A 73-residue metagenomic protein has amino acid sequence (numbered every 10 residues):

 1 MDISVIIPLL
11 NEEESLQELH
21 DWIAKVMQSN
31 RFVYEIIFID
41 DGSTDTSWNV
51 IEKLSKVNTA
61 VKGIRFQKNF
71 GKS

Functional and structural regions predicted by a protein language model:
M1-S73: Structured catalytic core of nucleotide-sugar glycosyltransferases
